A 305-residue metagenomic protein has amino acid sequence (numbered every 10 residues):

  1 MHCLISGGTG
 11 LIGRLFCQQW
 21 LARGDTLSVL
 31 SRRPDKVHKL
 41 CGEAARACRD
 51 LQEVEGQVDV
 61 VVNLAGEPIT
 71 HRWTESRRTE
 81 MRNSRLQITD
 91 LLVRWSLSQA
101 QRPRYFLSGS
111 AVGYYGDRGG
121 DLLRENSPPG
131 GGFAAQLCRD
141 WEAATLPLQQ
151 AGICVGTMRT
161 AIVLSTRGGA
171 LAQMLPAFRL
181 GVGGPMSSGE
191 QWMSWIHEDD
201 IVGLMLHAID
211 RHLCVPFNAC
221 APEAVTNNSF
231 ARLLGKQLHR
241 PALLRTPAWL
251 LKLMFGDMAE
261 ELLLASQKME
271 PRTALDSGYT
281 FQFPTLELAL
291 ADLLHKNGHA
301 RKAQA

Functional and structural regions predicted by a protein language model:
C3-R23: N-terminal Rossmann NAD(P)H-binding glycine-rich loop of SDR-like oxidoreductase domains
D35-K36, C41-L91: NAD(P)H-binding glycine-rich loop region in Rossmannoid oxidoreductase-like domains and their noncatalytic homologs
D50, E261-A305: C-terminal amphipathic/interface module of NAD(P)-dependent oxidoreductases and related NAD-binding regulators
D90-G132: Conserved Rossmann-fold NAD(P)-dependent oxidoreductase catalytic core, especially the SDR/UDP-sugar
S110, A143-T166: Conserved beta-loop-beta element that borders a ligand/cofactor-binding pocket
R139, A151-I153, L164-Q173, H207-F217: Glycine/proline-rich active-site loop of Rossmann-fold NAD(P)-dependent oxidoreductases
L175-G183, Q191-V225: Alpha-helical substrate-binding/gating segment
D210-D257, A291, N297-A305: Mid/C-terminal beta-alpha module of Rossmann-like enzyme folds, strongest in SDR-family dehydrogenases/epimerases
